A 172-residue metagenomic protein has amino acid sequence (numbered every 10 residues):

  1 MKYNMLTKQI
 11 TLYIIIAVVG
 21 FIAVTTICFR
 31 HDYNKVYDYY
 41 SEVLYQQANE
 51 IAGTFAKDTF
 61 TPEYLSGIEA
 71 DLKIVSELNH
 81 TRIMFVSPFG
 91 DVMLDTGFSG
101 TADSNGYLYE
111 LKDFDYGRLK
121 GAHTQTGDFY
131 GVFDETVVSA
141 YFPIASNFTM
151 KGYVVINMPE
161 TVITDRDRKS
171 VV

Functional and structural regions predicted by a protein language model:
M1-V92, G97-F98, S104: Juxtamembrane segments flanking the first transmembrane helix of membrane-anchored signal-transduction proteins
K8, L12, R166-V172: Membrane-interface junctions
S66-E69, G97-E135: Extracytoplasmic/periplasmic sensor domains and loops in membrane signaling proteins
I74-L78, G131-T136: Short loop/turn motifs at secondary-structure junctions and domain boundaries
F85, P143-I144: Hydrophobic beta-strand positions
D95-G100, I156-E160: Short beta->alpha transition motifs characteristic of CBS
D134, A145-T149, V155-S170: Helix-start (N-cap) segments at beta->loop->alpha junctions that couple sensory/regulatory domains to adjoining helices
V138-F142: A short, aliphatic-rich beta-strand micro-motif
